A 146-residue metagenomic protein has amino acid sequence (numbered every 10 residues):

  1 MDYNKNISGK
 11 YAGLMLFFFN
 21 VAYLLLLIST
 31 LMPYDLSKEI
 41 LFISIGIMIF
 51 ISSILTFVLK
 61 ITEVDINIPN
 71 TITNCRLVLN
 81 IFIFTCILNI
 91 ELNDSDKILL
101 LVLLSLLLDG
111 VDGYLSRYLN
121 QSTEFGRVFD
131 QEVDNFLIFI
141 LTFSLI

Functional and structural regions predicted by a protein language model:
M1-L99, L108: Topogenic membrane-insertion module of multi-pass membrane proteins
I81-N89, F136-I146: Membrane-interfacial alpha-helical segments at the cytosolic side of multi-pass membrane proteins
L88, L92, Y118-S122, I146: Transmembrane helix-loop junctions in multipass membrane proteins, especially transporters and channels
L101-I140: Acidic (Asp/Glu-rich) catalytic motifs at the cytosolic membrane interface
